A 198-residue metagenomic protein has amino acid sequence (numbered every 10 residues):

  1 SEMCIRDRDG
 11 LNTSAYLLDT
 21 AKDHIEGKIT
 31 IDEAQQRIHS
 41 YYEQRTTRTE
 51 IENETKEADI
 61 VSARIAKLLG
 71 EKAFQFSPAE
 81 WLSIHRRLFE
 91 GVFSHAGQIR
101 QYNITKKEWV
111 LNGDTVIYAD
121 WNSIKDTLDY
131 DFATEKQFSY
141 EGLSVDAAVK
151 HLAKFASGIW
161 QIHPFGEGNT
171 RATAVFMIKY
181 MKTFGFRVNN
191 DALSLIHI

Functional and structural regions predicted by a protein language model:
S1-E2, R6-H197: FIC/Doc superfamily catalytic core
